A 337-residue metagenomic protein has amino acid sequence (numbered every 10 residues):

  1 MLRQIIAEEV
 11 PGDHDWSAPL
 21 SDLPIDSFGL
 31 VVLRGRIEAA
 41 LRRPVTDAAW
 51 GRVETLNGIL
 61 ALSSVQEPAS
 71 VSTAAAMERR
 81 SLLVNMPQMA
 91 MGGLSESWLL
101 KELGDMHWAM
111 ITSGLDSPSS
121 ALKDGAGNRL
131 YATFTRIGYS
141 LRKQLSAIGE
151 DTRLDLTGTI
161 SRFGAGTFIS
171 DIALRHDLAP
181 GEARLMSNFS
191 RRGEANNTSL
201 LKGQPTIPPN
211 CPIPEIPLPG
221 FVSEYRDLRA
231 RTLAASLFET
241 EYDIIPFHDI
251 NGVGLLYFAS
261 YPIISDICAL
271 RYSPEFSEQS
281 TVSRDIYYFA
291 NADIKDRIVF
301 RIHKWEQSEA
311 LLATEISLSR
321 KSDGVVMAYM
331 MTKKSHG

Functional and structural regions predicted by a protein language model:
M1-A69: Phosphopantetheine-dependent thiolation modules in NRPS/PKS and related acyl-activating systems
I6-D13, G149, Y272-S280: Short secondary-structure junctions
L20, K143, Y287-F289: A structural connector/turn signal
L23, A48-G51, S146, H248 (+2 more regions): Residue "hotspots" at secondary-structure boundaries inside conserved domains
P68-R153, S265, A269, S273 (+1 more regions): Hydrophobic, proline/glycine-rich low-complexity stretches
S70-A75, K143-Y225, A292-I294, K304-G337: HotDog/MaoC-like acyl-thioester-processing domains
M77-L99, L103, L218-C268: A contiguous, surface-exposed recognition patch within enzymatic or periplasmic domains that forms
T232-S317, K321-V326: Acidic/His-leaning functional-site neighborhoods
